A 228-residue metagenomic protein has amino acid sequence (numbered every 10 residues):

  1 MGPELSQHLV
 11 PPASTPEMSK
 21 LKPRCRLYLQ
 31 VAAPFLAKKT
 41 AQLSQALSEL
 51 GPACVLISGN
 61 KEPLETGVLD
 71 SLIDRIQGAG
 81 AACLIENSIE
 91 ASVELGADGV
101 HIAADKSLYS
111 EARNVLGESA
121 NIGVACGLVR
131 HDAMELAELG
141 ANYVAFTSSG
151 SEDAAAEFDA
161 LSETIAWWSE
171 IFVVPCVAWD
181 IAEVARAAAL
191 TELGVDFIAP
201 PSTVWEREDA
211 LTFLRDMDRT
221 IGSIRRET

Functional and structural regions predicted by a protein language model:
M1-H101, K106, V115-V124, L128-N142 (+3 more regions): Conserved N-terminal beta1-alpha1 strand-loop-helix module at the mouth
A41, D70, E157-I165: Charged helix-capping and loop-helix junction motifs
S92, G150-A155: A short acidic, helix-capping loop that chelates divalent metal ions and anchors anionic groups
S107-S110, E152: A short, polar/charged loop-to-alpha-helix boundary motif
D153-D159, T212: Short, flexible/disordered intra-domain loops and linkers
A166-S169, V173-I181: Catalytic-face loop-and-helix region of soluble metabolic enzyme cores
V195-T203: Short, electropositive alpha-helical surface patch
